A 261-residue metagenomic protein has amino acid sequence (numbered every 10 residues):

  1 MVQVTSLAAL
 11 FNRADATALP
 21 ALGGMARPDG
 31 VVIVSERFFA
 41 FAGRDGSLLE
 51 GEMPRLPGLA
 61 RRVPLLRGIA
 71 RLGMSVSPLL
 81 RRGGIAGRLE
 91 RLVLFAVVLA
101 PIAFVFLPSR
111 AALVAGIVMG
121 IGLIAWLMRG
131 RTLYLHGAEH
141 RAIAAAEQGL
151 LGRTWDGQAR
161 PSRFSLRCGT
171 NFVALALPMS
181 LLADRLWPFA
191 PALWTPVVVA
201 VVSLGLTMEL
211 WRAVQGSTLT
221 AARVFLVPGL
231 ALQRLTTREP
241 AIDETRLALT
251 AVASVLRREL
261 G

Functional and structural regions predicted by a protein language model:
M1-G83: Divalent-cation
G30, C168, L232: Residue-level signature of catalytic and energy-coupling elements of molecular machines, predominantly ATP/GTP-dependent
E36-F38, V105-H136, A200-G216: Hydrophobic alpha-helical membrane-embedded segments
A40-L56, L123-W155, W211-A231: Juxtamembrane helix-loop transition segments at the membrane interface in multi-pass membrane proteins
P78, F95-A112, A176-L204, M208: Juxtamembrane "helix exit" motif at the C-terminal ends of alpha-helical transmembrane segments in multi-pass membrane
G84-P101, P161-R185: Transmembrane alpha-helical segments and their cytosolic interface motifs in multi-pass membrane proteins
L135, E139, A176-S180, S203-T207 (+3 more regions): Alpha-helical transmembrane segments of polytopic integral membrane proteins, especially the permease/helical cores
S217-G261: Cytosolic/matrix-facing juxtamembrane and C-terminal tails of multi-pass cellular membrane proteins
